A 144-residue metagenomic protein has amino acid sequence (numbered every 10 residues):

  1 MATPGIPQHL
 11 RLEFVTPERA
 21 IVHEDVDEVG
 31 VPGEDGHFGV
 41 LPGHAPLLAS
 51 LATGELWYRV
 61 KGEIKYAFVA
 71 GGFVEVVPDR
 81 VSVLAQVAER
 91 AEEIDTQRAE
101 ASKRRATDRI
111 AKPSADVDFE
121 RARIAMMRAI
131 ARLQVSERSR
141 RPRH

Functional and structural regions predicted by a protein language model:
M1-A20, R141: N-terminal export/targeting signal detector
R11-R105: Compact, glycine-rich, soluble single-domain proteins
A88-H144: Acidic/glycine-rich phosphate/pyrophosphate-binding loops and surrounding catalytic core that coordinate Mg2+
